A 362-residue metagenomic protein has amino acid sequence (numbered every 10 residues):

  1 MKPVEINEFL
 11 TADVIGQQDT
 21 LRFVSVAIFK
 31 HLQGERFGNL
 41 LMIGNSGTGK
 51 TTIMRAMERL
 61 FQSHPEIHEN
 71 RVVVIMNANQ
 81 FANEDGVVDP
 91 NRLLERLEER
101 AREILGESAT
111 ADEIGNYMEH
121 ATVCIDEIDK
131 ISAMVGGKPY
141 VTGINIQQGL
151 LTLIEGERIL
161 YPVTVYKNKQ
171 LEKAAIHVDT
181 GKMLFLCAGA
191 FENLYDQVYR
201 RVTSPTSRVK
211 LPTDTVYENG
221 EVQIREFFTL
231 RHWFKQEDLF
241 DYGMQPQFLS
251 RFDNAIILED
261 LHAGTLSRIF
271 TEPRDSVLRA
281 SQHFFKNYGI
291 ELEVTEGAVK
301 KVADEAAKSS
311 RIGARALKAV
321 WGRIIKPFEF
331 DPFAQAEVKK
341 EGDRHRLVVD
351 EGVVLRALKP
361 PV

Functional and structural regions predicted by a protein language model:
K2-N39: Pre-Walker A (pre-P-loop) alpha-helix and adjacent loop at the N terminus of AAA/AAA+ ATPase modules, a conserved
K2-T11, I131-S132, K286-K308: Short conserved motifs of the RecA-like P-loop NTPase core
F29-M76: Walker A/P-loop
E35-G38, H68-R71, A111, N116-A121 (+3 more regions): Short loop/turn elements that form and flank the Walker-type P-loop nucleotide-binding site in RecA-like NTPase cores
I43, T52-P65, E99-D112, D129-R268 (+1 more regions): Canonical AAA+ ATPase core
T52-R55, L184-L186, E192, Q197 (+3 more regions): C-terminal engagement/docking regions of AAA+ P-loop ATPases
V74, V123-D126, I256: Hydrophobic positions in the central parallel beta-sheet of the AAA+
V74-M118, L160-Y166: Short glycine-rich substrate-engagement loop in P-loop NTPases that contacts/grips substrate
